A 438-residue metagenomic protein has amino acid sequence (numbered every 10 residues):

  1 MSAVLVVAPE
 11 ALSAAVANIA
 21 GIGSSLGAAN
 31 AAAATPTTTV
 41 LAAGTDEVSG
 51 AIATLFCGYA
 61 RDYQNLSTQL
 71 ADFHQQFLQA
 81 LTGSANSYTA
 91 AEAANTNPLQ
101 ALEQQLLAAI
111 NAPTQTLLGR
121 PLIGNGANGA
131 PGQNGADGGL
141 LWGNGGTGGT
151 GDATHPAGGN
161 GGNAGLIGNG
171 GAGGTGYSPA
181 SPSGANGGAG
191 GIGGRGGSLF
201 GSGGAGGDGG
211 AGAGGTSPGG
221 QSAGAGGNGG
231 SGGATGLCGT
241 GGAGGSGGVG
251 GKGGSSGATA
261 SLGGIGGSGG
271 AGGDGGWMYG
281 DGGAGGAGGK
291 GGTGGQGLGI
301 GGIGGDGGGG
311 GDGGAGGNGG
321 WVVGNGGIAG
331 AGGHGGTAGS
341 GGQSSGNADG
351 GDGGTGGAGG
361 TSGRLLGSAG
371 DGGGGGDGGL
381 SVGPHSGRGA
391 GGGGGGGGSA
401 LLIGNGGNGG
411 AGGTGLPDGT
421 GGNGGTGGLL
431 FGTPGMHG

Functional and structural regions predicted by a protein language model:
M1-G438: A glycine-centric feature that highlights glycine-enriched low-complexity/repetitive segments and conserved glycine
